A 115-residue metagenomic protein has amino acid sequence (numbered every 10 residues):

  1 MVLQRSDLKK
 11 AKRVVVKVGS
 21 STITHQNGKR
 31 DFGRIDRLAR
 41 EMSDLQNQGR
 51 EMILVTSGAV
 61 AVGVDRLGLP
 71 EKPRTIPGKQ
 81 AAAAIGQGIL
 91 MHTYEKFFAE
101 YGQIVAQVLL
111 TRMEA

Functional and structural regions predicted by a protein language model:
M1-A115: Nucleotide/pyrophosphate-binding catalytic subdomain
